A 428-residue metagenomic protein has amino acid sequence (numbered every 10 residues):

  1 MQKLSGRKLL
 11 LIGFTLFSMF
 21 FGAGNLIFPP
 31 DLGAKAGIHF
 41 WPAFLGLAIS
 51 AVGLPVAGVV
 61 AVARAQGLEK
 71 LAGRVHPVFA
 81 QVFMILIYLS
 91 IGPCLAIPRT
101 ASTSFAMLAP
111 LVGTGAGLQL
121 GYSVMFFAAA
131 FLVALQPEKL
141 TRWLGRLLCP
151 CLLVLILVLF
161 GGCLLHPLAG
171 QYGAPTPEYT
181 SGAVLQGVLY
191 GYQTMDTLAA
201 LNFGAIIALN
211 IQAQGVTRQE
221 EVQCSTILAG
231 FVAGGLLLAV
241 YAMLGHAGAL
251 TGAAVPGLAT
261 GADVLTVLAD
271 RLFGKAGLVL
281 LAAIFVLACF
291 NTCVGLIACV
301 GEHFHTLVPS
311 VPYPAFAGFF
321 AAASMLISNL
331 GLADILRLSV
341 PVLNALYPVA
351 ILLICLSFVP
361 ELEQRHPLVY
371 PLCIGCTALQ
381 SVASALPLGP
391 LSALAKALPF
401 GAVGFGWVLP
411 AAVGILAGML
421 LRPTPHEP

Functional and structural regions predicted by a protein language model:
L11-F21, G162-A169, P177-L244, L280-C289 (+3 more regions): Hydrophobic, membrane-embedded alpha-helices of multi-pass small-molecule transporters
D31, A65, V78-G113, C289-T306 (+1 more regions): Hydrophobic transmembrane alpha-helices that form the core helical bundles of multi-pass secondary transporters
G53, A57, C151-C163, T226-G252 (+2 more regions): Selective recognition of specific alpha-helical transmembrane segments in multi-pass small-molecule
V62-L71, F127-L148, A213-V216, M325-L338 (+1 more regions): Membrane-water interface regions at transmembrane-helix termini and the short interhelical loops of multi-pass membrane
E69-V75, V240-F290, I297, P341-L343: TM-loop-TM module centered on a large, flexible mid-protein loop between adjacent transmembrane helices in multi-pass
P93, I97, L153-Y179, T197-L198 (+3 more regions): Hydrophobic alpha-helical segments and their helix-loop junctions in multi-pass secondary transporters
L135-C163, S339-I351, Y370-L379: Membrane-interface loop-to-helix entry segments
I351-L416, P423, E427-P428: C-terminal membrane-solvent junction of multi-pass transporters and transport-like membrane proteins
